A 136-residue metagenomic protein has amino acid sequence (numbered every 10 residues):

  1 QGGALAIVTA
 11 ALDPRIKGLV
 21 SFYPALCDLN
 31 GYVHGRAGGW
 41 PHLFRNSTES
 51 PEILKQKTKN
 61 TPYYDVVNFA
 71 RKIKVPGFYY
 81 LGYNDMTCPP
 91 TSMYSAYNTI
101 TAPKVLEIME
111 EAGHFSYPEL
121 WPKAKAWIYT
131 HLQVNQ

Functional and structural regions predicted by a protein language model:
Q1-G2, A6: Gly/Ala-rich beta-loop-alpha elbow adjacent to hydrolase catalytic centers
V8-I53, I108, S116-E119: Hydrolase active-site cap/lid region
I53-F69: Active-site nucleophile elbow and catalytic-triad environment of alpha/beta-hydrolase enzymes
K72-K74, F78-L81, D85: Short beta-strand/loop motif that positions the catalytic acidic residue of the alpha/beta-hydrolase fold
V75, P89-N98: Short alpha-helix in the alpha/beta-hydrolase fold that links the catalytic acid
Y83-C88, H114: Acidic catalytic loop of the alpha/beta-hydrolase fold
Y94-Q136: C-terminal catalytic histidine-bearing segment of alpha/beta-hydrolase fold enzymes
